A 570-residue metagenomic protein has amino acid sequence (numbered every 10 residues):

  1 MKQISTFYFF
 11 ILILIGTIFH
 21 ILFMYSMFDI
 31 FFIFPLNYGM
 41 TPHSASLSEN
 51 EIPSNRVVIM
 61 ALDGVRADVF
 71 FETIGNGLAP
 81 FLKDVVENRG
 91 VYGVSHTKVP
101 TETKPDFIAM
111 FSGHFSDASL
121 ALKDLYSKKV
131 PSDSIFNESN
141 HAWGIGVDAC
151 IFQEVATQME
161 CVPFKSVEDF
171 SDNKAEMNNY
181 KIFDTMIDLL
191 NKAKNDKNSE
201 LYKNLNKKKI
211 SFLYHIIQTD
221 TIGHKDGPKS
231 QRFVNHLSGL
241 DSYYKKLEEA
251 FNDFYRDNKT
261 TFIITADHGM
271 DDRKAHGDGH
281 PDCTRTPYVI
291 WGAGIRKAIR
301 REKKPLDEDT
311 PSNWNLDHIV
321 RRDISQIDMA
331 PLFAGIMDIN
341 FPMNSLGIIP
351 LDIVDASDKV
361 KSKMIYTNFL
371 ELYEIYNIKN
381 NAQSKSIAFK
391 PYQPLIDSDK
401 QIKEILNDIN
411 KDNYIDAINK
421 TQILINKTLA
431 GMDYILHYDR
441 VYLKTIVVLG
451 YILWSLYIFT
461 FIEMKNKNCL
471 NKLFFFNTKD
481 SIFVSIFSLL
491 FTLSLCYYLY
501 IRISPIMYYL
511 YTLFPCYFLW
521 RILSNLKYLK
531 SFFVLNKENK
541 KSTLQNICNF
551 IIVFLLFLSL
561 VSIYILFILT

Functional and structural regions predicted by a protein language model:
K2, L14-F31, Y438-T570: Alpha-helical transmembrane segments of integral membrane proteins
F9-F10, L14-S26, H43-A45, P53-I59 (+3 more regions): Active-site-proximal alpha/beta segments of enzymes that process anionic O-linked groups
F31-L47: Alpha-helical transmembrane signal-anchor/signal-peptide segments
I59, H236-D282, Y288-V289, F333-A334: Metal-dependent active-site segment of extracytoplasmic phospho-/sulfohydrolases and closely related
D63-G64, D267-M270, G294: Active-site metal-binding loops of divalent metal-dependent hydrolases
K104-S116, D278-N340: Substrate-binding rim/cap in mid-to-C-terminal beta-strand-loop elements of soluble/periplasmic
A118, N173, M177, I349-H437 (+1 more regions): Phosphate/adenylate-binding glycine loop and adjacent helical scaffold
G223-Y243: Active-site-proximal segments of metal-dependent phosphoesterases and phosphodiesterases across multiple
